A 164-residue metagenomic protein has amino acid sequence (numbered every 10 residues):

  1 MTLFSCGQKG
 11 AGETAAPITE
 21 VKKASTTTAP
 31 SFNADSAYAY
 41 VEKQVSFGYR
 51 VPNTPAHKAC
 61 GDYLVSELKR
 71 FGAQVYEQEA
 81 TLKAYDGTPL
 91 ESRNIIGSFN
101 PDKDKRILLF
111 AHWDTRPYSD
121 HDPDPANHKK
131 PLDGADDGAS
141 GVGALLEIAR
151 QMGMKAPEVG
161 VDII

Functional and structural regions predicted by a protein language model:
T2-S5: C-terminal motif of bacterial Sec signal peptides marking the signal peptidase cleavage site
G7-S25: Short, low-complexity, disordered segments immediately C-terminal to signal peptides in bacterial exported proteins
T19-C60, F71: N-terminal capping segment at the start of a domain
S25-S31, S46-P55, L82-Y85, N127-G138 (+1 more regions): Second-shell loop/turn segments in exported
S36-K43, A59, Y63-R70, S140-E147 (+2 more regions): Extracytoplasmic/secreted proteins, especially bacterial periplasmic and envelope-associated proteins
Y49-D102: A non-catalytic alpha/beta surface segment that caps or lines the substrate-entry region of metallo-dependent hydrolase
G97, L109, D122-I164: Alpha-helical metal-binding/catalytic segments enriched in His/Glu/Asp
R116-D122: Short acidic/His/Gly/Ser-rich catalytic and metal-binding motifs that mark active-site loops of diverse hydrolases
